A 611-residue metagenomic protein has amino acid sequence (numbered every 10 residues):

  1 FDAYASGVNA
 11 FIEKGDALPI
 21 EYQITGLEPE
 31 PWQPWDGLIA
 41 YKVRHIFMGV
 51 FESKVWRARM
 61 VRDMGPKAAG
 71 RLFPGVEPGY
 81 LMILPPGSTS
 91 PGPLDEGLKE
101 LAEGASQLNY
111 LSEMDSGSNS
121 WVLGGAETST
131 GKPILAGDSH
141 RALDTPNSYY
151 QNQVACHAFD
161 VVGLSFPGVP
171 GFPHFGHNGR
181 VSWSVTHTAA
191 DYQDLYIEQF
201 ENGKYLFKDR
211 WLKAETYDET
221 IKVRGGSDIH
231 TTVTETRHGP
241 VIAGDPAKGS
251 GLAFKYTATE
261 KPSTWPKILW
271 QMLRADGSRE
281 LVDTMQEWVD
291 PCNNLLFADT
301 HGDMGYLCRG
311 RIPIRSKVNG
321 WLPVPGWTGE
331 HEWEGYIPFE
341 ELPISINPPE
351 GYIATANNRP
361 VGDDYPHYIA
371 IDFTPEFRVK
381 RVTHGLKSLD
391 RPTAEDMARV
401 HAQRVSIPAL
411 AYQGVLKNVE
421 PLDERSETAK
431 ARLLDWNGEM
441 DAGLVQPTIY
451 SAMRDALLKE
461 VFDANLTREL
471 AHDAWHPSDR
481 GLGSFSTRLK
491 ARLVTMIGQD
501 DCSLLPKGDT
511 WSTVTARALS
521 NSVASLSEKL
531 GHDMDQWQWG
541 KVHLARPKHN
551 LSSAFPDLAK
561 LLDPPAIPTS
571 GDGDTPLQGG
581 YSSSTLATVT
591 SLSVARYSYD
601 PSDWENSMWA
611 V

Functional and structural regions predicted by a protein language model:
F1-T145, H157, G163-L164, F172: Substrate-recognition/specificity elements adjacent to catalytic centers across diverse enzyme folds
Y4-G7, T145, W265, L281-T284 (+4 more regions): Stable alpha-helical elements in mature extracytoplasmic
N9-A17, L273-R274, D283-N293, K387-R391 (+4 more regions): Sec-exported extracytoplasmic/periplasmic mature domains
E13-G26, L295-F297, A394-V400, V445-Q446: Surface-exposed patches in mature extracellular/periplasmic domains of secreted proteins
D115, T145, V154-G171, F175-V181 (+1 more regions): Glycine- and hydrophobic-rich flexible loops that cap the catalytic core of alpha/beta enzyme folds
D290-L389, M440-A442, M453-F462, L466 (+1 more regions): Hydrophobic alpha-helical segments
Y368-S426, K507-V611: Terminal end segments
A452-Q536: Charged, long alpha-helical assembly modules
